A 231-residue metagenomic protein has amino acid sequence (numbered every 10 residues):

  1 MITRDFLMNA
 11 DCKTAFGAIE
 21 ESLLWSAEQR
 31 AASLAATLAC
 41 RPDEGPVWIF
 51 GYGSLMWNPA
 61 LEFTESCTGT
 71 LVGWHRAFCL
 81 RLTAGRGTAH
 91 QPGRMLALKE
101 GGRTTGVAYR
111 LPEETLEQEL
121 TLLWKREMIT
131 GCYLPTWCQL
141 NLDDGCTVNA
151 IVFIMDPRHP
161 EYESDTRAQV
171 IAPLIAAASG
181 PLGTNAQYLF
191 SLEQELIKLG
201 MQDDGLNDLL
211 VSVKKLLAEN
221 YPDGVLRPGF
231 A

Functional and structural regions predicted by a protein language model:
M1-A231: A glycine-rich, hydrophobic/aromatic-adjacent loop/helix-cap motif
